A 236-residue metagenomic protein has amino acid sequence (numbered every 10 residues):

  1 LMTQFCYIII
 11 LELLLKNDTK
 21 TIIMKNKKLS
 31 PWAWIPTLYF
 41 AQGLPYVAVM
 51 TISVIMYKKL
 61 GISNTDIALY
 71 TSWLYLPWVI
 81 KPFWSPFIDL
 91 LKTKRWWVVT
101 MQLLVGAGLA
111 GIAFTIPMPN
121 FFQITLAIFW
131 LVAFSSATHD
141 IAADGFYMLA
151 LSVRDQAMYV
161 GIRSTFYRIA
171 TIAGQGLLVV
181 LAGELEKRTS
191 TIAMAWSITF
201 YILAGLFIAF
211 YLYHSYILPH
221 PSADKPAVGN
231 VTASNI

Functional and structural regions predicted by a protein language model:
D18-L29, I116, N120-I124, T138-H139 (+1 more regions): Intracellular loop-helix junctions on the cytosolic face of multi-pass helical membrane proteins
K25-W78: Helix-loop boundary and gating motifs at the non-cytosolic
G61-I62, K92, A150-D155: Short helix-loop-helix connector
I80-T93: Helix-to-loop junctions at the C-terminal end of transmembrane segments in multipass secondary transporters
L90-L103: Cytoplasmic membrane-interface "Motif A"-like loop-to-helix N-cap segments of 12-TM Major Facilitator Superfamily
L103-N120: C-terminal ends and interior cores of transmembrane alpha-helices in multi-pass membrane transporters/permeases
L131-A143: Core transmembrane helices of Major Facilitator Superfamily
